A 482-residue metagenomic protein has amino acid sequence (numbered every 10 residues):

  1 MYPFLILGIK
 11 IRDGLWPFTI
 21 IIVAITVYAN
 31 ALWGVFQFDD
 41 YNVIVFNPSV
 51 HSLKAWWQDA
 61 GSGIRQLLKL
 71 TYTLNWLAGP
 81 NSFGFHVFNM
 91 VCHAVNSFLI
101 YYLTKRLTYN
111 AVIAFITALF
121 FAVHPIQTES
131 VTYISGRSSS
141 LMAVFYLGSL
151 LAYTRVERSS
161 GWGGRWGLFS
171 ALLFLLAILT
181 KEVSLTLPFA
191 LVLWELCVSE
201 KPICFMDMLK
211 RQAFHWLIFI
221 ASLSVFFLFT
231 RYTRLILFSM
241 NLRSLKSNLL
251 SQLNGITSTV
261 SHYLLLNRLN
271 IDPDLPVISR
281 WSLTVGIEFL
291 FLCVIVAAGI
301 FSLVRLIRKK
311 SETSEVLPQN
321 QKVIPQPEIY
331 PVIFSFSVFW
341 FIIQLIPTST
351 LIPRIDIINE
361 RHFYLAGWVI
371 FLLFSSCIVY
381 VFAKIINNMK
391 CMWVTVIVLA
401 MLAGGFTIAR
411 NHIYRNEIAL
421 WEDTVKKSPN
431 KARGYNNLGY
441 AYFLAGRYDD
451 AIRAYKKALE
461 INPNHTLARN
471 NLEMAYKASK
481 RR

Functional and structural regions predicted by a protein language model:
Y2-Y476, K480: Polytopic membrane enzymes that build or remodel cell-surface glycoconjugates and lipids
